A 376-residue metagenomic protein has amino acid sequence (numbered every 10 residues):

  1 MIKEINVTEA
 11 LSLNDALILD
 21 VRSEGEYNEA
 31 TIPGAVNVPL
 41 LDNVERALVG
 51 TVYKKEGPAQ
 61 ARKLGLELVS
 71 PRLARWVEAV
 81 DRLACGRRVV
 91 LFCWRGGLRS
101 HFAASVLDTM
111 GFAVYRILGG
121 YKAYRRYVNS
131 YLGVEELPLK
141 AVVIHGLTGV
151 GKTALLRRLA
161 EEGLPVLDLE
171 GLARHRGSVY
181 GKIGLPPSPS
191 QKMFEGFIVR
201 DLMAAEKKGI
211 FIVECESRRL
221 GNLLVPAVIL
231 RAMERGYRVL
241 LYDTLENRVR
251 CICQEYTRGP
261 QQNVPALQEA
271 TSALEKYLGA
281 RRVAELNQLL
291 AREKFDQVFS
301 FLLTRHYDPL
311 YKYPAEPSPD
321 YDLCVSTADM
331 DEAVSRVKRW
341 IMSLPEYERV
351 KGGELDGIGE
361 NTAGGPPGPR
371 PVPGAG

Functional and structural regions predicted by a protein language model:
M1-P33, A61, N129-E136, K140-H145 (+1 more regions): Flexible, polar/low-complexity N-terminal or interdomain linker segments that lie immediately upstream of folded
S12-A84: Positively charged, proline/Ser/Thr-rich regional signature most characteristic of the Rhodanese/CDC25-like
K63-L118: Catalytic cysteine-centered active loop of the rhodanese-like fold, especially the PTP/DSP P-loop
V90-L91, F112-R126, D168-A173: A short glycine-rich beta-strand->turn/loop micro-motif centered on a GG-aromatic cluster
V114-N129, L137, C253-T257, V264-Q268: Long, charge-dense
V142-A160: Glycine-rich phosphate-binding P-loop
L167, G171-A227: Conserved nucleotide-sensing/catalytic segment adjacent to the nucleotide-binding pocket in NTP-handling enzymes
A232-Y237, Y242-G357: Conserved NTP phosphate-binding and transfer environment spanning the P-loop NTPase/kinase superfamily
